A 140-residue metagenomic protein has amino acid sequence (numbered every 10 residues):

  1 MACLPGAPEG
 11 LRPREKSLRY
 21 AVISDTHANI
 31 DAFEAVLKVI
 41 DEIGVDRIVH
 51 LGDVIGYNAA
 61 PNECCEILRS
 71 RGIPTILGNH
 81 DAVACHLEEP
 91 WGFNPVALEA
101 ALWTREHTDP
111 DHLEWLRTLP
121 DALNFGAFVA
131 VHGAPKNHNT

Functional and structural regions predicted by a protein language model:
E15-H27, A122, G126-F128, K136: Mobile, glycine- and charge-enriched loop segments and immediately flanking short secondary-structure elements within
R19-L113: Core catalytic region of metal-dependent phosphoesterases/phosphodiesterases, especially metallo-beta-lactamase-like
P95-T140: Acidic, His/Gly-enriched loop-helix segments that form or flank divalent-metal centers in metallo-dependent hydrolases
